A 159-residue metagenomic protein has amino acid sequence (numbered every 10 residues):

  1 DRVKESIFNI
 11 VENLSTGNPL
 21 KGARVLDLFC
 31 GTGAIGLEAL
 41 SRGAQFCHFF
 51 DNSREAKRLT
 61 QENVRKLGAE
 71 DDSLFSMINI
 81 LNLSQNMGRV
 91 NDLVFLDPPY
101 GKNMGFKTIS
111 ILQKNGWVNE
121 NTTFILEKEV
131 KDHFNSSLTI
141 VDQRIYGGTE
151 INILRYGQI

Functional and structural regions predicted by a protein language model:
D1-I159: Class I S-adenosyl-L-methionine-dependent methyltransferase catalytic core
